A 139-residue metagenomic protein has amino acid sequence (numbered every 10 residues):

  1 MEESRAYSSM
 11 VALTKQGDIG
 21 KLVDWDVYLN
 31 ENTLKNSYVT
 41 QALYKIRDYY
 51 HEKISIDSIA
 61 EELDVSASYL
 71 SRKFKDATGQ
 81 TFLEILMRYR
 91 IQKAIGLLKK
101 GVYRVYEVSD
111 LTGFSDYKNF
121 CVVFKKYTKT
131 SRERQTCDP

Functional and structural regions predicted by a protein language model:
E3-Y44, D48, D57-S58, L63 (+2 more regions): Short, Lys/Arg-enriched, Trp-marked, Pro/Gly-tolerant hinge/linker segments that flank
Y28, S109, T128: Short hydrophobic alpha-helical segments of the AMP-binding
L43-Y44, D48, K53, D57 (+2 more regions): Terminal helix-turn-helix DNA-binding modules in bacterial transcription factors
S68, K118, E133: Key DNA-contact positions within bacterial/archaeal DNA-binding proteins
L70, F74, N119-F120, F124: Short hydrophobic/aromatic patch on the recognition helix
V122-P139: …primarily DNA-binding HTH/wHTH and HhH modules…
